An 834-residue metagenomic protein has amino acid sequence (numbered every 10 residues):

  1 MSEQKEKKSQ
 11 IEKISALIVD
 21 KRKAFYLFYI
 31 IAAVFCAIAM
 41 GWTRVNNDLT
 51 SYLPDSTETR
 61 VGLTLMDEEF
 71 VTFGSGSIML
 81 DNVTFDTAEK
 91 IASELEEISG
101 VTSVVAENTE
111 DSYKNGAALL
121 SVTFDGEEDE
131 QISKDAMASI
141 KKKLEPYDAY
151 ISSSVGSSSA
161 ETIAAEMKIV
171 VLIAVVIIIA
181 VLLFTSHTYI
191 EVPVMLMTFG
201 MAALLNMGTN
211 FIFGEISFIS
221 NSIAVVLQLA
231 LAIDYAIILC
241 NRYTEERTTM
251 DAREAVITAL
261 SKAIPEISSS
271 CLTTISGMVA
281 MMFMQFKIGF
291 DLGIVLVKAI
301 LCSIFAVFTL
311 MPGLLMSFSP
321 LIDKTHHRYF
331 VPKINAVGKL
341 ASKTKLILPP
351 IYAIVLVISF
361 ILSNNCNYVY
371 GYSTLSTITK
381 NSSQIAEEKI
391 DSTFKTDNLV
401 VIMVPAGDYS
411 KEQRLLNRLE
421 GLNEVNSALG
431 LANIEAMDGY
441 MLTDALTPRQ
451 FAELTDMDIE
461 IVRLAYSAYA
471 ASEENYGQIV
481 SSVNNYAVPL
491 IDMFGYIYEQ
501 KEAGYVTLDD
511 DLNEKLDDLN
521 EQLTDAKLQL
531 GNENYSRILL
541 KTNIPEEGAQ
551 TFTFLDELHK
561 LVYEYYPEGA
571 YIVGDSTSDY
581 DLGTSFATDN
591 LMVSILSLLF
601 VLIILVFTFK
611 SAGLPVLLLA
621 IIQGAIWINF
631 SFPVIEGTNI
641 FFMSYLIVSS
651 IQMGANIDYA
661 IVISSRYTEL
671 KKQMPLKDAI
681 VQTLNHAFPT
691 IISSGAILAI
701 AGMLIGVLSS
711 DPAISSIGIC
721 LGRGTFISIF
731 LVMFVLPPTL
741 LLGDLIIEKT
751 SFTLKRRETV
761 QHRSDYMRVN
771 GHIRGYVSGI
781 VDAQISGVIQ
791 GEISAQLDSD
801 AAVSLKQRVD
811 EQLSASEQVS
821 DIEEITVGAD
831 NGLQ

Functional and structural regions predicted by a protein language model:
M1-V45, V101, E128-G371, E546 (+2 more regions): Membrane-embedded transmembrane helical bundles of large multi-pass transporters/channels
T43-T57, N367-K380, Y498-N513: Acidic/glycine-enriched edge-of-secondary-structure segments
Y52-P54, E58, E69-S77, V83 (+1 more regions): Juxtamembrane segments of multi-pass membrane proteins
S56, R60-V61, E68-E69, D81-T123 (+4 more regions): Extracytoplasmic
R60-L63, D67, F85-A92, K134-M137 (+7 more regions): Extracytoplasmic/secreted envelope proteins and their assembly/folding machinery, especially bacterial periplasmic
G74-N82, A92, E107-A164, N398-A406 (+3 more regions): A short beta-strand structural signal in non-transmembrane regions
S373-K380, P405-G407, A526-Q529, K541-A549 (+3 more regions): Short, contiguous acidic/charged loop-to-helix segments that flank catalytic cores in large enzymes
T393-D397, G421-N423, L519-N520, L528-N534 (+4 more regions): A structural signal for short secondary-structure junctions
